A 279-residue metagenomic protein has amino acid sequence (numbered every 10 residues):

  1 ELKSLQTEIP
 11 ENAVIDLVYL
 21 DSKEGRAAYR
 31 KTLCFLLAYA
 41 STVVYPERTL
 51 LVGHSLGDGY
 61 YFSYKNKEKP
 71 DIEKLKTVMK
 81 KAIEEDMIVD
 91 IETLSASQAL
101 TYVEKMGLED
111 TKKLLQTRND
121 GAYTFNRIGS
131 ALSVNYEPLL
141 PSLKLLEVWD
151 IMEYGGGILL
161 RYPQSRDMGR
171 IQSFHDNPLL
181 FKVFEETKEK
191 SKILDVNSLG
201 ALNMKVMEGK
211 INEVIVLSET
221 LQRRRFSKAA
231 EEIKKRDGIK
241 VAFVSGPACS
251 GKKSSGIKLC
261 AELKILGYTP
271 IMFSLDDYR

Functional and structural regions predicted by a protein language model:
L2-L5: Short alpha-helix capping/helix-loop boundary micro-motifs
T7-A28, T49-R224, A229, R236: Auxiliary tRNA-acceptor-end handling modules of aminoacyl-tRNA synthetases
R26-V44, L51-V52: Active/ligand-binding-proximal structured segments within catalytic/core domains that scaffold catalytic residues
C34-T42, K76-I83, A230, I257-K264: Short, well-ordered alpha-helical packing segments
P70, K74-L75, V244, K253 (+1 more regions): Structured aminoacyl-transfer and RNA-binding surfaces used for tRNA recognition/handling in the translation apparatus
I239: Short coil/loop residues immediately preceding or within conserved phosphate-binding loops of NTP-utilizing enzyme
A242-L263: Glycine-rich phosphate-binding P-loop
I265-R279: Short beta-strand-centered segment that lines the nucleotide-binding/catalytic pocket of NTP-utilizing
